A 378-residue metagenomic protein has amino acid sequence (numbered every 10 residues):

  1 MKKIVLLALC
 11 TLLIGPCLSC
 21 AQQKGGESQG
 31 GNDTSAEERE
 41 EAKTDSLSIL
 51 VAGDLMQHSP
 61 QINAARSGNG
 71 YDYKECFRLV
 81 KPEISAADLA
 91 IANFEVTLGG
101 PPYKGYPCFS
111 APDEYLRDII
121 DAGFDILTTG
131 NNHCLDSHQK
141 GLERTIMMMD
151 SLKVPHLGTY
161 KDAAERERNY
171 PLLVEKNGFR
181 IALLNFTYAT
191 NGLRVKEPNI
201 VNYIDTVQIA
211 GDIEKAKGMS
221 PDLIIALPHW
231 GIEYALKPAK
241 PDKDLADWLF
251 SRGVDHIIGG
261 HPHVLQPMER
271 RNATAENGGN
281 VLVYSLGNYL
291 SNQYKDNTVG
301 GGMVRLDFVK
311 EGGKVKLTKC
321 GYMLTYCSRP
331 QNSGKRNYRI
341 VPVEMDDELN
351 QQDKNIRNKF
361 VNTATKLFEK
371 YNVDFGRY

Functional and structural regions predicted by a protein language model:
M1-I4: Positively charged n-region of N-terminal signal peptides that target proteins for export
T11-L12: Repetitive helical segments and hydrophobic/amphipathic motifs
P16-S19: C-terminal motif of bacterial Sec signal peptides marking the signal peptidase cleavage site
A21-Y378: Acidic, metal/ion-coordinating pockets
